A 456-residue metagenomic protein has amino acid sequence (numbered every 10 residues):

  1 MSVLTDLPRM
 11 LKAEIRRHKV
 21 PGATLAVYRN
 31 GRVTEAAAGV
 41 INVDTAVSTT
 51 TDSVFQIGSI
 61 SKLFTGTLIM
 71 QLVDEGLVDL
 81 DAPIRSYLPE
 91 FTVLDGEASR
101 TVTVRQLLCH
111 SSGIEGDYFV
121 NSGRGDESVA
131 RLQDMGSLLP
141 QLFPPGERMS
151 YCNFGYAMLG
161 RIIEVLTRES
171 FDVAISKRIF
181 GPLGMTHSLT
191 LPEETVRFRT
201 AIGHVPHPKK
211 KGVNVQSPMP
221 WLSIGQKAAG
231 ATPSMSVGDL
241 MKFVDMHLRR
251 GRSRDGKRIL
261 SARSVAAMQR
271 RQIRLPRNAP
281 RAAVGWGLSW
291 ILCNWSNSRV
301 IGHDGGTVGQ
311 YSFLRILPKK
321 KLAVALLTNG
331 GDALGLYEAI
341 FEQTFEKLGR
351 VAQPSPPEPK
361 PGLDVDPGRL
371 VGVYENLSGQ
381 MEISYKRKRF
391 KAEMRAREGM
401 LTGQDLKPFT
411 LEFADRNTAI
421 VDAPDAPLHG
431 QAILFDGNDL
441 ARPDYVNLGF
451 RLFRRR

Functional and structural regions predicted by a protein language model:
S2-I57, L77-D79, T92-L94, S128-P140: Short, conserved catalytic-motif segment at the N-terminal edge
K19-G22, V308-Y311, G379: Short, small/polar residue-rich loop motifs at catalytic or cofactor-binding pockets
A23-V27, I291, L314: Short beta-strand scaffold segments in enzyme catalytic cores
R32-V43, G96-V308, F313: Short, surface-exposed loop or secondary-structure junction motifs that flank catalytic or metal-binding residues
L80-D95, L183: Short, glycine/proline-biased beta-turn/loop segments that scaffold the active-site neighborhood
A279, S298, E338-R456: Peripheral terminal and inter-domain segments
G302-D304, F313-G330, N447: Short, well-ordered beta-strand elements
